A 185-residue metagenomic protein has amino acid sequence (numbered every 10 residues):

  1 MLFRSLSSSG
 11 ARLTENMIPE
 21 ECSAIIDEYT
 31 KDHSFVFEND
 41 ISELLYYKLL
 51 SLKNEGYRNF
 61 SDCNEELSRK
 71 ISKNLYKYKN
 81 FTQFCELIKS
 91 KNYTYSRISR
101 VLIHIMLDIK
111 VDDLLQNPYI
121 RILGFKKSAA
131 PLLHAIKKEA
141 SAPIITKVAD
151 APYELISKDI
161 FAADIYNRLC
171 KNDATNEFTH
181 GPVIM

Functional and structural regions predicted by a protein language model:
S5-D27, K31, E55: Catalytic cores of nucleic-acid editing and processing enzymes, centered on the cytidine/adenosine deaminase
K31-M185: C-terminal functional modules
